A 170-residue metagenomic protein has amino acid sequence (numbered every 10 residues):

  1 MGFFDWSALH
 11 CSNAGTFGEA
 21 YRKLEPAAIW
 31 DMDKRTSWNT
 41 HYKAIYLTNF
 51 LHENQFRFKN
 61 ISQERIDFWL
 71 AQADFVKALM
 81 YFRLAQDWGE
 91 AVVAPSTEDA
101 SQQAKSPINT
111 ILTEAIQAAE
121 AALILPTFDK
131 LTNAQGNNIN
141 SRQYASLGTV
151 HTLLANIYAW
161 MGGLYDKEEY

Functional and structural regions predicted by a protein language model:
M1-D87, A91-T113, L131-N137: Short acidic-aromatic linear motifs embedded in glycine-rich loops, typified by GG[WY][YF]DAGD(H) and related
H52, W88-V92, L112-L131, L147-Y170: Aromatic-residue-lined binding/catalytic grooves and analogous aromatic/hydrophobic interfacial grooves in multimeric
